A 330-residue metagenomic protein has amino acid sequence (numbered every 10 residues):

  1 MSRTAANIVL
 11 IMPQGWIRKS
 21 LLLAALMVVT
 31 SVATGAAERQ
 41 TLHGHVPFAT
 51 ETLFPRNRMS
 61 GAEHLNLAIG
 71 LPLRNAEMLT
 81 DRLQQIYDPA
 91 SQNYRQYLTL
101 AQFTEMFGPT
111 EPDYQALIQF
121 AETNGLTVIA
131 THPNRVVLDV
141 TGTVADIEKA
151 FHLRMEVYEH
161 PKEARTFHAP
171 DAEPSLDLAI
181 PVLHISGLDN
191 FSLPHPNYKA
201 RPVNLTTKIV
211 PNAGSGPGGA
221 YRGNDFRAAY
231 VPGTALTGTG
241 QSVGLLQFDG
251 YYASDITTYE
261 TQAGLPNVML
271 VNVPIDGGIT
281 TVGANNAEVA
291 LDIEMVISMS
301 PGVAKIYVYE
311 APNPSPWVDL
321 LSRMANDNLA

Functional and structural regions predicted by a protein language model:
M1-S2, A330: Short intrinsically disordered, low-complexity coil segments enriched in acidic
S2-L22: Bacterial N-terminal signal peptides that target proteins for export
S20-S31: Bacterial N-terminal signal peptides
V32-A36: Sec/Tat signal peptide C-region and signal peptidase I cleavage site
A37-P133, D139, V144-A330: Substrate-binding/charge-relay-adjacent region of secreted/lumenal peptidase catalytic domains
